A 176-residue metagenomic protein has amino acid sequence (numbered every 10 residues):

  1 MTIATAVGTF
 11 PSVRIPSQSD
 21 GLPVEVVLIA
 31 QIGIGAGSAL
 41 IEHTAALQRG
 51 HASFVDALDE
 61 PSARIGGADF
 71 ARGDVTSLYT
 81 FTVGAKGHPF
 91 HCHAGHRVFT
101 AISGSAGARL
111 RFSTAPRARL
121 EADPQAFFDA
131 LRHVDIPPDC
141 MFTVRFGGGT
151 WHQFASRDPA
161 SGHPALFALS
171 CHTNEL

Functional and structural regions predicted by a protein language model:
T2-M141, R157-L176: Active-site region of the double-stranded beta-helix
V83, G149-T150: Short beta->alpha connector loops
C140-R145, W151-F154: Beta-rich strand-turn-strand
